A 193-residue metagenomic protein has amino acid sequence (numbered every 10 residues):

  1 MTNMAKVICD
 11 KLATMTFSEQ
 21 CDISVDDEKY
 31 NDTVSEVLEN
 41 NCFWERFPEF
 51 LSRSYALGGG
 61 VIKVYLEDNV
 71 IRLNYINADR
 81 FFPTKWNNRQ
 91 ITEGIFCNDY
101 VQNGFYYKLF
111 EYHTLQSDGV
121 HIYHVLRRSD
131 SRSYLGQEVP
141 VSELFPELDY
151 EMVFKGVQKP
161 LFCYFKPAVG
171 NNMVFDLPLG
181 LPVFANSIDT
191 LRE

Functional and structural regions predicted by a protein language model:
M1-I76, R80-F81: Extended, helix-rich architectural segments
R53, L57-G59, V64-E193: Structured, contiguous alpha/beta core segments that scaffold functional sites
